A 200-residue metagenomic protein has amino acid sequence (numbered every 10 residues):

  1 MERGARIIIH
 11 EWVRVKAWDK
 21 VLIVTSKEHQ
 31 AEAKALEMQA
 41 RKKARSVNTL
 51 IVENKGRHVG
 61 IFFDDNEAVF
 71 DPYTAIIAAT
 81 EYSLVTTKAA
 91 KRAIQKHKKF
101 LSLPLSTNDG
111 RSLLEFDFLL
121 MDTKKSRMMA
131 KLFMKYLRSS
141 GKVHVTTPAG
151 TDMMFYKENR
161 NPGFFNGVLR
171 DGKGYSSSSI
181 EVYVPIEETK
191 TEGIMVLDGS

Functional and structural regions predicted by a protein language model:
M1-G199: Active-site bordering "gate/hinge" segments that shape substrate access to catalytic or cofactor-binding pockets
